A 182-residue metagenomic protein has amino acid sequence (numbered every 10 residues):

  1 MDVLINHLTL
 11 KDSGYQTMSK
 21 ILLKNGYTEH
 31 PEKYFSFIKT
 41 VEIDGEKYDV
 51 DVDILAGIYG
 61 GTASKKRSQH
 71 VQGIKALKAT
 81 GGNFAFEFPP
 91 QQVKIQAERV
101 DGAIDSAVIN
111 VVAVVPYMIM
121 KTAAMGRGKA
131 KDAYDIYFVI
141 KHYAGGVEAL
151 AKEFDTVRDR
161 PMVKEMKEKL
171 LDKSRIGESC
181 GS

Functional and structural regions predicted by a protein language model:
M1-S182: Compositionally biased terminal segments of proteins
